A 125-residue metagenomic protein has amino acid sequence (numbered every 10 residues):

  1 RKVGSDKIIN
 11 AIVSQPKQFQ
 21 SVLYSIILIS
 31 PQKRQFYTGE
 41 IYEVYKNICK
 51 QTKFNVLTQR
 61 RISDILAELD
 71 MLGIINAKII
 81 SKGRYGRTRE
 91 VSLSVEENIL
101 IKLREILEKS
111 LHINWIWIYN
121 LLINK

Functional and structural regions predicted by a protein language model:
R1-E43: Winged-helix-like regulatory helical subdomains adjacent to P-loop NTPase cores
I29-K125: Terminal-proximal interaction/regulatory segments of ATP-powered molecular machines
